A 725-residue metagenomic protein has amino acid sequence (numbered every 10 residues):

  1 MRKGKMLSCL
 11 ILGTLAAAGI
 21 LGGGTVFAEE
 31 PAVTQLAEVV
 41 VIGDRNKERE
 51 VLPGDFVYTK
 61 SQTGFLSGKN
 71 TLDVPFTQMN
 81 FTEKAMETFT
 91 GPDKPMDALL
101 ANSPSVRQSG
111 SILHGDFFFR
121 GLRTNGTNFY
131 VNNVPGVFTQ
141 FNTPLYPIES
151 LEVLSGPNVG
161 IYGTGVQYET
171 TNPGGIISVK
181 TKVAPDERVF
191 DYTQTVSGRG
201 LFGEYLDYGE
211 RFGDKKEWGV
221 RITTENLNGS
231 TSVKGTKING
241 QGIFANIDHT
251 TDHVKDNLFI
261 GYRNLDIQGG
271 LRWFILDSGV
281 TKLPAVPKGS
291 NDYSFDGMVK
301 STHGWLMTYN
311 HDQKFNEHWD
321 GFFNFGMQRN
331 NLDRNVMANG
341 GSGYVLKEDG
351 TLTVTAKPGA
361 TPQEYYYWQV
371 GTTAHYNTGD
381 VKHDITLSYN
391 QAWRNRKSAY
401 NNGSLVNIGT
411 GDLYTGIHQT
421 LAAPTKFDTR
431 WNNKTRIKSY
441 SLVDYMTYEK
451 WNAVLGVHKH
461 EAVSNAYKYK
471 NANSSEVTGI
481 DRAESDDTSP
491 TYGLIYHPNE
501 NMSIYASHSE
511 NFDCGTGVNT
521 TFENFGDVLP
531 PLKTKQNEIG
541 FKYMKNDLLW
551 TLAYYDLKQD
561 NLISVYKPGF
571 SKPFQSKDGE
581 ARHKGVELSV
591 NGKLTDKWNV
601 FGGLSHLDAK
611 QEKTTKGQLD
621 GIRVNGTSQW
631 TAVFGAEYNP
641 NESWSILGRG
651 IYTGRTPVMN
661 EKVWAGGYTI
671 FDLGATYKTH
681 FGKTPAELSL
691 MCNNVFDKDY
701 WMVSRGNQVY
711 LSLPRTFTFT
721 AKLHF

Functional and structural regions predicted by a protein language model:
S8, F27-E29, T361, I385 (+4 more regions): Conserved C-terminal beta-signal and adjacent last beta-strands/turns of outer-membrane beta-barrel proteins
Q35-E187, I539, G706: Acidic, small-polar-rich N-terminal luminal/periplasmic segments of exported/outer-membrane proteins
V189-F274, G297-N316, G603: Transmembrane beta-barrel wall of Gram-negative outer-membrane proteins
D266-S278, W393-S398, V463, I495-Y543 (+4 more regions): Surface-exposed extracellular loop regions of Gram-negative outer-membrane beta-barrel proteins, predominantly
M307-N330, L352-Y469: Face-selective signature of the C-terminal outer-membrane beta-barrel domain
D312-K314, D320-G326, N330-A338, I504 (+2 more regions): Membrane-embedded beta-barrel scaffold of Gram-negative outer-membrane proteins
Q363-Y365, T378-N395, W431-Q559, H583 (+3 more regions): Structural signature of Gram-negative outer-membrane beta-barrels, strongest in the C-terminal barrel of TonB-dependent
K450, D556-K558, S576-N660, K722-H724: Gram-negative outer-membrane beta-barrel transporters
